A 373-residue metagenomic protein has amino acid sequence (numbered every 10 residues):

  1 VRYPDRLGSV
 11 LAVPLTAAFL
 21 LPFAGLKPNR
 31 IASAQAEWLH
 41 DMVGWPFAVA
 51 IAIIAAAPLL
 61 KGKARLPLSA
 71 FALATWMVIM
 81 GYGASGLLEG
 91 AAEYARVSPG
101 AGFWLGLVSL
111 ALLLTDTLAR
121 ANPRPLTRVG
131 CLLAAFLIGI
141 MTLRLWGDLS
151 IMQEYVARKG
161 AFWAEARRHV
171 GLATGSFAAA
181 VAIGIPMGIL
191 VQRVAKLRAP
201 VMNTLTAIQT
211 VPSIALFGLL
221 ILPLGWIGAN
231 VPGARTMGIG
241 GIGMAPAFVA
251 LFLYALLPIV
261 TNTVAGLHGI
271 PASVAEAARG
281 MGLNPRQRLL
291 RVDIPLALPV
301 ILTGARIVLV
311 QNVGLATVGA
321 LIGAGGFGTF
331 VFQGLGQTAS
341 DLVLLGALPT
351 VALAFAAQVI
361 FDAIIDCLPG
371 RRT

Functional and structural regions predicted by a protein language model:
V1-R168, R372-T373: N-terminal, non-cleaved signal-anchor transmembrane helix
I53-L59, R124, A234-M237, H268 (+1 more regions): C-terminal transmembrane helix and the adjacent membrane-cytosol boundary/short C-terminal tail of inner/organellar
L105, F162-L190, A305: Transmembrane alpha-helix signature in integral membrane proteins
T117, G175-T206, G218: Transmembrane-helix boundary motif in ABC transporter permease subunits
F217-L257: Membrane-interfacial helix termini and adjacent extracytoplasmic/periplasmic loops of multi-pass transporters
L222, L315-T350, P369, T373: Glycine-rich helix-loop "coupling/hinge" segments at transmembrane-helix boundaries in multipass transporters
L267-A297, A324: Short helix-to-coil transition segments within interhelical loops that connect adjacent transmembrane helices
R286-G319, L345: Transmembrane alpha-helices
